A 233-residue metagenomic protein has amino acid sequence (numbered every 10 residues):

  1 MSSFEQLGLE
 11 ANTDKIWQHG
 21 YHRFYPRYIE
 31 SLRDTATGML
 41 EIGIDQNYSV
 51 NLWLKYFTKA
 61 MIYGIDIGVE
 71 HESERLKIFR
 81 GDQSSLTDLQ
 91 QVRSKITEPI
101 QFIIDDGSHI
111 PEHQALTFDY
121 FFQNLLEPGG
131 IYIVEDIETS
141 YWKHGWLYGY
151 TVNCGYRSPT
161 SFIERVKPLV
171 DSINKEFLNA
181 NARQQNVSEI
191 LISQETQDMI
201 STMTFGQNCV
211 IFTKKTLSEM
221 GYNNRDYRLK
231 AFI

Functional and structural regions predicted by a protein language model:
M1-F102, S108-V134, E138-I233: A short alpha-helical cap/connector motif
